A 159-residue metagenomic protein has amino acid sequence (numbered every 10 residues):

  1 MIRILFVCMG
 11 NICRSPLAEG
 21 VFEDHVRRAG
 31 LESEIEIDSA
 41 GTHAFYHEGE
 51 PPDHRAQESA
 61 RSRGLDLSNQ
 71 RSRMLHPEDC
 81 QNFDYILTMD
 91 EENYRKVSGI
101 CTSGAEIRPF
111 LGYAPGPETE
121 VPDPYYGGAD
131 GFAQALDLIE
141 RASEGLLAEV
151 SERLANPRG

Functional and structural regions predicted by a protein language model:
M1-G159: Short polar/charged helix/loop
